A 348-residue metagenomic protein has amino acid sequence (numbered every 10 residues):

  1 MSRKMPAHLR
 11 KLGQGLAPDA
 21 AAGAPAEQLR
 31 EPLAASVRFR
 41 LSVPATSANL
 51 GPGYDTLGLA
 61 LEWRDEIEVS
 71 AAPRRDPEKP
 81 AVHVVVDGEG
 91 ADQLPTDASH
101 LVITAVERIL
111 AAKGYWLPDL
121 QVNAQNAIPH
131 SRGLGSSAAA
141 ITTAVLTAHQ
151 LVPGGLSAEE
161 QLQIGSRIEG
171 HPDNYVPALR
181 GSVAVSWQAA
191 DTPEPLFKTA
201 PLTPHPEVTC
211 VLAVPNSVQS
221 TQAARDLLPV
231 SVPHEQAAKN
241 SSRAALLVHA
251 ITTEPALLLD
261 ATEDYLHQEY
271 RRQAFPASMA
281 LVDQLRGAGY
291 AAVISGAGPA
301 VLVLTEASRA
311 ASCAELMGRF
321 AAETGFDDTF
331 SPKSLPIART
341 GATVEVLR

Functional and structural regions predicted by a protein language model:
S2-R132, G154, I337-T340, L347-R348: ATP-binding N-lobe of GHMP and related small-molecule kinases
L9-A21, P25, W116-L196: Gly/Ser-rich oxyanion-binding loop with an adjacent helix/lid that shapes the negatively charged ligand pocket
G13, P25, L29, A250-R348: Glycine-rich, charge-dense phosphate/pyrophosphate-binding loop(s) and the adjacent flexible "lid"/catalytic subdomain
L29-E31, D55-G58, S166-I168, P172-V176 (+2 more regions): A generic local secondary-structure boundary/capping motif
W63, S182, V214-Q219, Y265-L266 (+2 more regions): Glycine-rich beta-alpha junction loops
Q188, P215, V303-A307: Short beta-strand-to-loop capping motifs
H205-A288: Acyltransferase
